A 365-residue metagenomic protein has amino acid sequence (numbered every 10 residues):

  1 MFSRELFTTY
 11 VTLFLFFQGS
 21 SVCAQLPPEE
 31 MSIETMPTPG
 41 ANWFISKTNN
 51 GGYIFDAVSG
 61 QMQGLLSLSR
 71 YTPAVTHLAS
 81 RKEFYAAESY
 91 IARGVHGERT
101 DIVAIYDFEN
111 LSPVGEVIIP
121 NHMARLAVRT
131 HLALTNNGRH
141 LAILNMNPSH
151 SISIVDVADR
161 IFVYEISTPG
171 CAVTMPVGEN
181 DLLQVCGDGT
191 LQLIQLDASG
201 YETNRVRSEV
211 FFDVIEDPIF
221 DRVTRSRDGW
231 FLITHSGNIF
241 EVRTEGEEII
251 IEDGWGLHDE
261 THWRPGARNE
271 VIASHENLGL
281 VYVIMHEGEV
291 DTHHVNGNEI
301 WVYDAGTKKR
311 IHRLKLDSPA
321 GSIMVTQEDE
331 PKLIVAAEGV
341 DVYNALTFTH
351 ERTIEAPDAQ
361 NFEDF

Functional and structural regions predicted by a protein language model:
L26-P27, Q61-S67, P73, S112-M123 (+5 more regions): A short beta-strand motif characteristic of beta-propeller blades
P27-T35, R70-S80, A124-A133, T168-E179 (+4 more regions): Repeated scaffold domains used in trafficking and secretory/extracellular systems, primarily beta-propellers
M31-I33, P37-P39, A86-T100, V283-G297: Short, conserved, GDST-rich strand-edge loop motifs in beta-rich repeat architectures
G40-N42, S80-E83, N137-R139, E179-D181 (+3 more regions): Short coil/turn segments that connect the beta-strands within blades of beta-propeller domains
K47-T48, G94-T100, N145-H150, C186-G187 (+2 more regions): Short, solvent-exposed loop/turn segments at conserved positions within beta-propeller repeat blades
A57-G60, F108-N110, D156-R160, L196-S199 (+3 more regions): Short loop/turn segments that connect beta-strands within beta-propeller blades
Y90-V95, P148-S149, G189-L191, N238-I239 (+2 more regions): Short glycine/acidic-enriched loop and turn motifs that connect beta-strands
G266-A305, R313-D329: Loop/turn-rich, solvent-exposed surfaces of beta-rich toroidal or solenoidal domains
